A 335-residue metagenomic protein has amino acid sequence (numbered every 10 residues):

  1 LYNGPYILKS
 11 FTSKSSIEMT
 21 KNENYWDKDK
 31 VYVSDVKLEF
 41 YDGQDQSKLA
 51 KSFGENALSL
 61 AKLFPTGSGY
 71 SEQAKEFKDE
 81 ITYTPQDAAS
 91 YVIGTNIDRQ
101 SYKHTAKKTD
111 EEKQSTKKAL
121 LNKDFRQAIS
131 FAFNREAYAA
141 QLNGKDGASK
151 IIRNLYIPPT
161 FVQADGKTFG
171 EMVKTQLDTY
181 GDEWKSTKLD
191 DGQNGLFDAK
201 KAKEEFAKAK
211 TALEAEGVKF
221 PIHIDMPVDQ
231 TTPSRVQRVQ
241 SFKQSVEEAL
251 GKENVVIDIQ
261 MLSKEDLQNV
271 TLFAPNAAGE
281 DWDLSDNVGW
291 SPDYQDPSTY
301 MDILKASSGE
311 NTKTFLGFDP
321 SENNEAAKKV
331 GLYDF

Functional and structural regions predicted by a protein language model:
L1: Surface-exposed ligand-recognition segments of extracellular binding domains, strongest in the long/variable loop
P5-L142, Q163-F335: Extracytoplasmic/periplasmic ligand-capture domains
D98, I152-R153: Glycine-rich, flexible loop/turn motifs
R153, I157-V162: Surface-exposed loop and adjacent secondary-structure segments within mature catalytic domains
